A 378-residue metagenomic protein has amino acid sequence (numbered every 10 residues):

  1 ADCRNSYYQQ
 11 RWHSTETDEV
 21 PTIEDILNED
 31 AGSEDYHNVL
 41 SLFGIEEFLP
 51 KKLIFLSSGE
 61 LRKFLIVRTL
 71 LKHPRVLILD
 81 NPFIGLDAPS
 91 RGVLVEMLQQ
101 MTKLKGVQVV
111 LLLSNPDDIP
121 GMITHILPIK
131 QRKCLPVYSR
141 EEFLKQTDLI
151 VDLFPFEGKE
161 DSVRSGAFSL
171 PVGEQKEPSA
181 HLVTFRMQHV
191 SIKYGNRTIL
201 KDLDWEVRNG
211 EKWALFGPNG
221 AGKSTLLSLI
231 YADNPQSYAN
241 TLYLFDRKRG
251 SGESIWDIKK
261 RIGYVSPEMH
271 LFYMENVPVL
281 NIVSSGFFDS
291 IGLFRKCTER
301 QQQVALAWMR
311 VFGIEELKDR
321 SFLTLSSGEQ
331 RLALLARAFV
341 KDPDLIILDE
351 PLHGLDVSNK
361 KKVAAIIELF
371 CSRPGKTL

Functional and structural regions predicted by a protein language model:
A1-A31, L227-I291: ABC ATPase nucleotide-binding domain signature region
G32-L49, S284, E299-L317: Conserved ABC ATPase "signature" region
K52-L56, E60, F294-C297, S321-L325 (+1 more regions): Conserved ABC ATPase signature
L65-I66, L335-A336: Hydrophobic anchor residue at the start of the ABC signature
L77-N81, I346-E350: Catalytic Walker B motif of ABC-type/P-loop ATPase nucleotide-binding domains
Q131-S162: Conserved beta-strand-loop-alpha-helix hinge in the C-terminal portion of ABC ATPase nucleotide-binding domains
F216-P218: The feature captures the beta-strand-to-loop junction immediately N-terminal to the Walker
